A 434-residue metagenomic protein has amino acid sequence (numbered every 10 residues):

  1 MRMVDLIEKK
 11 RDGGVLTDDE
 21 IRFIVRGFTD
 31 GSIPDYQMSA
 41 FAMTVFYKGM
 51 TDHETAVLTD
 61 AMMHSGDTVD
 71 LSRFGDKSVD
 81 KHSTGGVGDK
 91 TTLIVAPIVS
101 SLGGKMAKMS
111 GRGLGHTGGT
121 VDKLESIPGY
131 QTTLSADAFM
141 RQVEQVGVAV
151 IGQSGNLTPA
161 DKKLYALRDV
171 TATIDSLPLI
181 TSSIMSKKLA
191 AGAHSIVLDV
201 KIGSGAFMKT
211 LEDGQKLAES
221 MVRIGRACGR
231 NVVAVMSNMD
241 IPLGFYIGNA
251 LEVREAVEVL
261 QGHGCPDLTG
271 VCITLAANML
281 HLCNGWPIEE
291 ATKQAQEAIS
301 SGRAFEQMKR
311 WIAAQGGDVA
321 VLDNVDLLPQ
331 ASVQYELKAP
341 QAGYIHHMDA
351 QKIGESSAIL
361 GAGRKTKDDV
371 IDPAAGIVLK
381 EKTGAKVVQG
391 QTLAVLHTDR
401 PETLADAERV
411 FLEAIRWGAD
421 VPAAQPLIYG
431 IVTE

Functional and structural regions predicted by a protein language model:
M1-G88, L260, Q307-A314, I428-G430 (+1 more regions): Acidic, glycine/proline-rich low-complexity segments that act as flexible tails and inter-domain linkers
D5, K10, T17, T173-S176 (+3 more regions): Well-ordered secondary-structure scaffolds
A42-V45, K123, D161-V170, D199-M208 (+1 more regions): Active-site-proximal beta-alpha loop/turn segments in soluble metabolic enzymes
Y47-K48, L93-K105, K187-G192, A227-C228 (+1 more regions): Alpha-helix C-terminal capping segments
K77-H116: Glycine/serine-rich anion-binding loops at beta->alpha junctions that coordinate negatively charged ligand groups
M109, V143, I151-S154, I184 (+2 more regions): Short beta-strand segments
K123-A149, E219-G225, G229: A glycine-rich helix N-cap at a beta->alpha junction
E144-A193: Phosphate/diphosphate-binding glycine-rich loops and adjacent basic-rich segments that engage nucleotide
